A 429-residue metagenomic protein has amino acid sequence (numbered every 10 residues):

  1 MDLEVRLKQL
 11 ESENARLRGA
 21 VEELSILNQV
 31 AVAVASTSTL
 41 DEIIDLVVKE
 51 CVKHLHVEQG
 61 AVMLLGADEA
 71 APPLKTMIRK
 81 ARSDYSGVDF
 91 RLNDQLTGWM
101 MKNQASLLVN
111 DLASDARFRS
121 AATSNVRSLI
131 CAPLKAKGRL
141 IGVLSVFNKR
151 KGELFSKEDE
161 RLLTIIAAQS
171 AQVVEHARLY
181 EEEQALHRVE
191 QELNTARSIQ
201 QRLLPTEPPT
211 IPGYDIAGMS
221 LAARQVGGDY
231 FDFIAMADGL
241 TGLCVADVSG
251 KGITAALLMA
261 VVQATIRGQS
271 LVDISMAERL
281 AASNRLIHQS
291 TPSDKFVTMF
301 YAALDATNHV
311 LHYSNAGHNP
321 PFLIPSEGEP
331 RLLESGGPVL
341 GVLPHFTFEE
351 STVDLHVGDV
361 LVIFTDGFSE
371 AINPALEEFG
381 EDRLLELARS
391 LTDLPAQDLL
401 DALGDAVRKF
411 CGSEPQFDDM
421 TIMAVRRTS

Functional and structural regions predicted by a protein language model:
M1-S36: Signal-transmission linkers at sensory-effector interfaces
K8, T164-A171: Allosteric cytosolic regulatory segments
K49-V52, Q59-V88, L92, D238 (+1 more regions): GAF sensory/regulatory domain recognition with acknowledged cross-activation on helical regulatory dimers
L65, L134-A136, K149, V248 (+2 more regions): Sensor-regulatory modules in signal-transduction proteins
A81-S86, N110-S128, R150, L286 (+1 more regions): Signal-transducing coupling segments at domain and membrane junctions
S83-L107, L333-G336: Acidic/proline- and glycine-rich, intrinsically disordered low-complexity segments that serve as regulatory linkers
R127-A136, L140-S145: A short, aliphatic-rich beta-strand micro-motif
Q184-L361, G412-S429: … and, occasionally, acidic/histidine-rich disordered N-termini of signaling adaptors
